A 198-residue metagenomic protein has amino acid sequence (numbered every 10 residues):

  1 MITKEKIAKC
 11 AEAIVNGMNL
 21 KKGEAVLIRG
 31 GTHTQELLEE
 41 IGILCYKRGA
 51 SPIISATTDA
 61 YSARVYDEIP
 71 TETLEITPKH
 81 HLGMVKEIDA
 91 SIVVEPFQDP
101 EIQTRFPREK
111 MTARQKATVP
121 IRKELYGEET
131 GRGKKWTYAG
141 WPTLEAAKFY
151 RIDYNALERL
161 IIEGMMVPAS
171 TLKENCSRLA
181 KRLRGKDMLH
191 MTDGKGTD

Functional and structural regions predicted by a protein language model:
M1-D198: Active-site bordering "gate/hinge" segments that shape substrate access to catalytic or cofactor-binding pockets
